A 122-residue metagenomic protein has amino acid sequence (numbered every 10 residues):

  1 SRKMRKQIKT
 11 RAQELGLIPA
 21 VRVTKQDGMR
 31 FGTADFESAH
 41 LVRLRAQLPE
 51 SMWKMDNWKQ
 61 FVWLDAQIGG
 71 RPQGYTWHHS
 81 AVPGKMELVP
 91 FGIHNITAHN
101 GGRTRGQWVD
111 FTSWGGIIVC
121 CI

Functional and structural regions predicted by a protein language model:
S1-T76, S80-I122: Nuclease and nuclease-like effector domains acting on nucleic acids or nucleotide cofactors
